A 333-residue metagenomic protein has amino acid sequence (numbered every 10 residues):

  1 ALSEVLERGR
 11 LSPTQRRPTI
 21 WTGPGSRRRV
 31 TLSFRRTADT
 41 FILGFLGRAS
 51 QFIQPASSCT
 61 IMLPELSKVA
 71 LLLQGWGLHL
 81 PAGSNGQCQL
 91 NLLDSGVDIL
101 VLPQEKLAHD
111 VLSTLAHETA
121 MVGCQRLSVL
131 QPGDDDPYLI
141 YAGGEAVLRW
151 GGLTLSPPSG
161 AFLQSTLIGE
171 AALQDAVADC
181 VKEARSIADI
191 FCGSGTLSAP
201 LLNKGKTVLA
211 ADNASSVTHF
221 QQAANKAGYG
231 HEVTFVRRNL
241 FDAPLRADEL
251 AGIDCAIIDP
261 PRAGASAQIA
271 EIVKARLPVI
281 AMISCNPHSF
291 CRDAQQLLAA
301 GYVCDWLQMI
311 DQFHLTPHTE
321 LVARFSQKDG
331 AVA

Functional and structural regions predicted by a protein language model:
A1-N85: Extended interfacial segments that mediate partner engagement and assembly in macromolecular machines
R17-G23, Q87-Q89, P132-D136, M309-Q312: Short, solvent-exposed loop/turn elements at beta->coil junctions and helix N-caps that rim active or binding pockets
R28, V97, R185: Nucleotide donor/acceptor-binding cores
S33-R35, L102-Q104, S326-K328: Solvent-exposed residues in well-ordered beta-strands and their adjoining turns, especially edge/terminal strands
I42-G44, S95-Q104, T154-P158: Short, aliphatic-rich beta-strand segments
C59, L100-H109: A short interface-forming secondary-structure element
H79, K106-A333: Rossmann-like S-adenosyl-L-methionine
A82, N91-L93: Structural signature of eukaryotic scaffold interfaces centered on beta-propeller domains
